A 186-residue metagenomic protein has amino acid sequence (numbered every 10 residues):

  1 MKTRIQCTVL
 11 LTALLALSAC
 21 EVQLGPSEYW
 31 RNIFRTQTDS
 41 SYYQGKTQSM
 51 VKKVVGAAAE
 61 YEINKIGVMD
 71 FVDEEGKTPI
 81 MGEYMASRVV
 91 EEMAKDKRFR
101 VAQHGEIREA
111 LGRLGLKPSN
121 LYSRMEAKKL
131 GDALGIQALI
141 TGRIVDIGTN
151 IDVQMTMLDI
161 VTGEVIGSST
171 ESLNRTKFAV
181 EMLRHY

Functional and structural regions predicted by a protein language model:
M1-V9: Bacterial N-terminal signal peptides that target proteins for export
C20-N64, M125-L134, V145-Y186: C-terminal/domain-edge helix-coil "capping" segments
F34-S41, V72-I80, G115-P118: Second-shell loop/turn segments in exported
I63-M85, V90, K97-R98: Early exported N-terminus immediately downstream of N-terminal targeting peptides
Y84-V90, D96, V101-L139, I147-Q154: Short, solvent-exposed, polar/charged sequence segments at loop or secondary-structure edges
G142: Hydrophobic beta-sheet segments that form the core/acyl-binding groove of ACP/CoA-dependent acyl-chain-processing
